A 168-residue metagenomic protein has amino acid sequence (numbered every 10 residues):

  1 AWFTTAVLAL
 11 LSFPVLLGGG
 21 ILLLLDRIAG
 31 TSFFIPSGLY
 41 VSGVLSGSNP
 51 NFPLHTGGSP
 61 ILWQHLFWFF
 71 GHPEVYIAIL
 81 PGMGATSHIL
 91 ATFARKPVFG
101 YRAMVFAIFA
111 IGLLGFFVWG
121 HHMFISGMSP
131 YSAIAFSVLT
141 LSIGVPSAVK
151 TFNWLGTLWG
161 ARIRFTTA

Functional and structural regions predicted by a protein language model:
A1-A168: ...captures the hydrophobic TM-helix bundle architecture rather than a specific catalytic motif, and can also fire on
